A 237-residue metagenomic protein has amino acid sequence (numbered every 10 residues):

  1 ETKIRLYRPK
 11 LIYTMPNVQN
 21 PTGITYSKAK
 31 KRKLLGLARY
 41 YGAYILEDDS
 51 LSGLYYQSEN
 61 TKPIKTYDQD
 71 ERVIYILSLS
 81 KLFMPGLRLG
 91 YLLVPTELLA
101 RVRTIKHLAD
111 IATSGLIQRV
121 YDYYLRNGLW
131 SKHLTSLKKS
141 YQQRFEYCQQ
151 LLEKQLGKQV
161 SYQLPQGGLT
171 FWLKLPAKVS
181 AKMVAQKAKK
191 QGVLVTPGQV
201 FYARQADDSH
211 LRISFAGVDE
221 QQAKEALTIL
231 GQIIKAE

Functional and structural regions predicted by a protein language model:
E1-Y56: Active-site phosphate-binding strand-loop segment of PLP-dependent enzymes
Y7, Y40-Y41, E71, Q191 (+1 more regions): Helix C-cap/helix->beta junction micro-motif
K65-R101: Active-site PLP attachment segment
V102-A109, N127-Q149: Structural signature of PLP-dependent enzymes
D122, K139-Q149, S161-K174: Conserved glycine-rich beta-strand-loop-beta hairpin in the small C-terminal domain of fold type I
Q159-Q191: Conserved PLP-binding catalytic core of the aspartate aminotransferase-like
K190, R204-E237: PLP-dependent enzyme catalytic core of the Aspartate aminotransferase-like
